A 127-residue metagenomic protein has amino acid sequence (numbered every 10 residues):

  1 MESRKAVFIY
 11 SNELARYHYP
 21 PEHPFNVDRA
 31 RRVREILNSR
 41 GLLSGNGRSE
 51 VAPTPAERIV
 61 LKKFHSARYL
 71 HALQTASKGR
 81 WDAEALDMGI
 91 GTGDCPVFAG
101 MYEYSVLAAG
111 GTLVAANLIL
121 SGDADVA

Functional and structural regions predicted by a protein language model:
M1-A127: HDAC/HDAC-like amidohydrolase catalytic core signature
